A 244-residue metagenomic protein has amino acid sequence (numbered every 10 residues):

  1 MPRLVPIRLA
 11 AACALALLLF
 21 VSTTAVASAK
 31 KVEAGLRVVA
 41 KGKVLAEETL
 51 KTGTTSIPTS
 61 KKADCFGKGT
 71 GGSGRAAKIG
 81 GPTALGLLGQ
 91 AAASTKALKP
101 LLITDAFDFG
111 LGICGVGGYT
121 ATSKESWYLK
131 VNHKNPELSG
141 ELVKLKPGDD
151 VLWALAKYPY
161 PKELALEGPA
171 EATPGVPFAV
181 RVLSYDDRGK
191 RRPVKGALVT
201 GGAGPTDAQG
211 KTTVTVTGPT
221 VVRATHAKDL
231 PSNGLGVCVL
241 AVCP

Functional and structural regions predicted by a protein language model:
P2-L4, C13, T23-P244: Ubiquitin-like/PB1-type beta-grasp interaction modules and other compact soluble beta-rich domains
L9-L17: Sec-dependent N-terminal signal peptides
